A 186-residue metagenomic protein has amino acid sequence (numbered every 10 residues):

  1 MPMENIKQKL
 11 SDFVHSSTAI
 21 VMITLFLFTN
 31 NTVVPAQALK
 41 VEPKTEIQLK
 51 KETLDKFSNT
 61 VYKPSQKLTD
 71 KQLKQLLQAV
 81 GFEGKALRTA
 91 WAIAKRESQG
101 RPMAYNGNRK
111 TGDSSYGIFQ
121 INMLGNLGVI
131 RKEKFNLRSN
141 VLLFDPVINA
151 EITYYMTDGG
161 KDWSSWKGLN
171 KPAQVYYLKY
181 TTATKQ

Functional and structural regions predicted by a protein language model:
P2-I20: N-terminal Sec-pathway targeting helices
H15-N31: Hydrophobic membrane-insertion alpha-helices, especially the h-region of bacterial N-terminal signal peptides
M22-F26, Q37-G100: Export/targeting segments at the very N-terminus of extracytoplasmic proteins
T89, Y105-K110, Y116-Q186: Catalytic and binding regions of secreted/periplasmic enzymes and modules that target cell-wall glycans
